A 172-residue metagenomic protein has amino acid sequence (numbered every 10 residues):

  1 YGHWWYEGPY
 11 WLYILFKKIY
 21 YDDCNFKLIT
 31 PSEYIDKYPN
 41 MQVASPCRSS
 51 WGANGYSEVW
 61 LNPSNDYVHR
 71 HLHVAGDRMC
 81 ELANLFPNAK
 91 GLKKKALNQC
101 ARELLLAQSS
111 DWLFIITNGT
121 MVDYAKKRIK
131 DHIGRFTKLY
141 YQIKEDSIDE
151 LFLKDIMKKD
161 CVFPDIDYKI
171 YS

Functional and structural regions predicted by a protein language model:
Y1-S172: Active-site and substrate-binding clefts of carbohydrate-active enzymes
